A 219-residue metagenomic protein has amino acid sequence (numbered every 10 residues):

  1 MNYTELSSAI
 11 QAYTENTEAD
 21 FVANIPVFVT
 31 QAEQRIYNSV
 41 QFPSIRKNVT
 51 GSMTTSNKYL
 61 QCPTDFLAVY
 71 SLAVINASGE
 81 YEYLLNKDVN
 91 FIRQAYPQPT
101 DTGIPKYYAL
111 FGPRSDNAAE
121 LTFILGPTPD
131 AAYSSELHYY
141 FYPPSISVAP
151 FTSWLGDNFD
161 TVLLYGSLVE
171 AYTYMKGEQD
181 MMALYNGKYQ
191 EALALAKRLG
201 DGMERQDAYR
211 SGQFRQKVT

Functional and structural regions predicted by a protein language model:
M1-T219: Glycine-enriched, solvent-exposed interface loops adjoining structured elements
